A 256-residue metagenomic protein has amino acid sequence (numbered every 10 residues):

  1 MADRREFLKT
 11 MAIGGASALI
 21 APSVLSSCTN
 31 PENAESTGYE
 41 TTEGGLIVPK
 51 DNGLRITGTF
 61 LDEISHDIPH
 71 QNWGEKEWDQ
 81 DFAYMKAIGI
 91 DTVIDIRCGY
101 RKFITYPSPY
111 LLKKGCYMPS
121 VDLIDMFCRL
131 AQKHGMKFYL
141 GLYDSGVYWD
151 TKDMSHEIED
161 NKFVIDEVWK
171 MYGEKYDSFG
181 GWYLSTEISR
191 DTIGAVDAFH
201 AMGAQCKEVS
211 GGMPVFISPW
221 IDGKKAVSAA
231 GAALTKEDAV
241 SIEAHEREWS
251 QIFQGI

Functional and structural regions predicted by a protein language model:
M1, S23-K50: C-terminal segment of N-terminal export signals and the immediately downstream linker at the start of the mature
E6-S27: N-terminal export signals
E43-M85: Boundary/entry segment of secreted carbohydrate-active catalytic domains
Q71-Y84, N161-K170, I242-F253: Short, acidic/polar
D81-F82, K86, I94-D144, V196-M213: Aromatic-lined substrate-binding rim segments of carbohydrate-active enzymes
S120-L130, D153-F179, I252: An active-site-proximal structural segment forming one wall of the substrate-binding cleft that immediately precedes
Y139-W149, G203-E243: Aromatic-lined carbohydrate-recognition surfaces of secreted/lumenal glycan-active proteins
S145, E167-G194: Active-site groove signature of glycoside hydrolases
